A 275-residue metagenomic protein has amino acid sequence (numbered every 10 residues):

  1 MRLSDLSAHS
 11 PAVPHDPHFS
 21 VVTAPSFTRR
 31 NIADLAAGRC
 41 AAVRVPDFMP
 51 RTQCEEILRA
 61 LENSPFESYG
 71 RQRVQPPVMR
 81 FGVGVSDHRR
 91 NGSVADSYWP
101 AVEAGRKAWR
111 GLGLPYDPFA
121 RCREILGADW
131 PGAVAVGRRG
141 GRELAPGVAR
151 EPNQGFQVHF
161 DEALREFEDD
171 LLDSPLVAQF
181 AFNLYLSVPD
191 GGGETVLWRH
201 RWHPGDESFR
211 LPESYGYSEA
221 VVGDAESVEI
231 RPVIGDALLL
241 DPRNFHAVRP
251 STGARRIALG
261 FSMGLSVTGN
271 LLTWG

Functional and structural regions predicted by a protein language model:
M1-A33, R150-F156, D161, E226-L239 (+1 more regions): Generic detector of solvent-exposed, compositionally biased contiguous segments
M1-K107, G113-Y116: N-terminal auxiliary "cap/dimerization" subdomain that precedes the catalytic jelly-roll/cupin core of mononuclear
S20-V22, C122, G275: Surface/interface-facing alpha-helical segments and adjacent flexible terminal/loop regions used for partner/assembly
A41-V43, A178-F180, L184, D236 (+1 more regions): Residue-level detector of short, conserved catalytic/binding motifs and their immediate flanks
P50, G191, G253-A254: Short strand-connecting beta-turns/loops that link adjacent beta-strands
S93-N153, D169-L171: Signature of the catalytic double-stranded beta-helix
N153-P232, L272: Catalytic core of non-heme Fe(II) oxygenases with the double-stranded beta-helix
P212-G275: Catalytic core of Fe(II)/2-oxoglutarate
